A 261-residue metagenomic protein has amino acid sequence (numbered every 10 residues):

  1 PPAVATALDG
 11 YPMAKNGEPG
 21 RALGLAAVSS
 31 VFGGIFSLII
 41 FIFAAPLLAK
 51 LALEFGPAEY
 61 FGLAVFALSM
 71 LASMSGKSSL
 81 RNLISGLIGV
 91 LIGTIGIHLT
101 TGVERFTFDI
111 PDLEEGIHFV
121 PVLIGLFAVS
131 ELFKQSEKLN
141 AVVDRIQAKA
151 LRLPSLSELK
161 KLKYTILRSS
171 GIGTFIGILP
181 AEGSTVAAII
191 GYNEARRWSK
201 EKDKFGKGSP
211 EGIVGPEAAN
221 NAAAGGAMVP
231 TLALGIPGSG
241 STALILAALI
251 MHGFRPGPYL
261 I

Functional and structural regions predicted by a protein language model:
P1-L8: Juxtamembrane transmembrane-helix boundary signature
V4, R21, S30-I42, P46 (+12 more regions): Transmembrane alpha-helical segments of multi-pass membrane transport proteins and ion-pumping complexes
P12-S29, K200-V214, A243: Membrane-interface alpha-helices at helix entry/exit sites of multi-pass transporters
G24-N140, I250-I261: Membrane-embedded alpha-helical modules
F36-I40, P57-V65, K160-S169, V214-A224: Short hydrophobic alpha-helical membrane-embedded segments
P46, K50, E104-S209: Helix-loop-helix hairpins and the membrane-proximal interhelical loops of multi-pass alpha-helical transport proteins
L71-G76, G171-P180, M228-L234: Transmembrane alpha-helix interface/packing and boundary motifs in multi-pass membrane proteins, characterized by
M228-I261: A glycine- and small/hydrophobic-rich beta-loop-beta segment that serves as a flexible "lid/hinge" or phosphate-binding
